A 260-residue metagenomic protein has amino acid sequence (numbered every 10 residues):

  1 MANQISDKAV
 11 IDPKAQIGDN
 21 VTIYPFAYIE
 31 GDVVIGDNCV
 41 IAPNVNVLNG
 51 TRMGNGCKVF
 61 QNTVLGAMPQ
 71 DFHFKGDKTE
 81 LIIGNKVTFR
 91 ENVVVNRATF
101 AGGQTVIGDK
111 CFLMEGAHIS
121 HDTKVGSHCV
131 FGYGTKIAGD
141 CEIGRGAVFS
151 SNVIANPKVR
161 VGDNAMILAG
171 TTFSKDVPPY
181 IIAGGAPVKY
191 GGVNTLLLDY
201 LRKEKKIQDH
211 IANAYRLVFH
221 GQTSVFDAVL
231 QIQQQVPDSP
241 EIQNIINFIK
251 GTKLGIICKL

Functional and structural regions predicted by a protein language model:
M1-K8, P13-K14, D19-N20, G56 (+6 more regions): Terminal amphipathic alpha-helical/low-complexity segments used for targeting or macromolecular assembly
Q4-G184, V188-K189: Structural signal for interior beta-strand "rungs" in well-ordered beta-sheet cores of soluble enzyme domains
